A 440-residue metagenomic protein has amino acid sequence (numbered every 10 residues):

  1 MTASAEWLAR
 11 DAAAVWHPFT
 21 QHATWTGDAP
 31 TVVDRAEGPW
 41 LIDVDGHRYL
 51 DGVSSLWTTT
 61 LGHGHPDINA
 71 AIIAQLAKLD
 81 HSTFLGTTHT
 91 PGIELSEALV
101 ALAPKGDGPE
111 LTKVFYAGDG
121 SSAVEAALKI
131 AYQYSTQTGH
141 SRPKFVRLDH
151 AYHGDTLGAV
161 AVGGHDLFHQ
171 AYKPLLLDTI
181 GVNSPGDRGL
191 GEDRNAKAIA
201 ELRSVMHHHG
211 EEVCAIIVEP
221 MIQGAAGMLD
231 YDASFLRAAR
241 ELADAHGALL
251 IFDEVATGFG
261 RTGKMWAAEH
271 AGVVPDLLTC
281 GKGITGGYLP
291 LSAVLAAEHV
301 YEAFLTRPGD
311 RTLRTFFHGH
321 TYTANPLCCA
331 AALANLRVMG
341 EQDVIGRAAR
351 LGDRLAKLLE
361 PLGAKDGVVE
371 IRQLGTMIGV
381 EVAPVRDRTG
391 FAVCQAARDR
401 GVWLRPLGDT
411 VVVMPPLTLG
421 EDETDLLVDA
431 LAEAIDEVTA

Functional and structural regions predicted by a protein language model:
M1-A440: Conserved N-terminal phosphate-binding loop of PLP-dependent enzymes in the Aspartate aminotransferase
